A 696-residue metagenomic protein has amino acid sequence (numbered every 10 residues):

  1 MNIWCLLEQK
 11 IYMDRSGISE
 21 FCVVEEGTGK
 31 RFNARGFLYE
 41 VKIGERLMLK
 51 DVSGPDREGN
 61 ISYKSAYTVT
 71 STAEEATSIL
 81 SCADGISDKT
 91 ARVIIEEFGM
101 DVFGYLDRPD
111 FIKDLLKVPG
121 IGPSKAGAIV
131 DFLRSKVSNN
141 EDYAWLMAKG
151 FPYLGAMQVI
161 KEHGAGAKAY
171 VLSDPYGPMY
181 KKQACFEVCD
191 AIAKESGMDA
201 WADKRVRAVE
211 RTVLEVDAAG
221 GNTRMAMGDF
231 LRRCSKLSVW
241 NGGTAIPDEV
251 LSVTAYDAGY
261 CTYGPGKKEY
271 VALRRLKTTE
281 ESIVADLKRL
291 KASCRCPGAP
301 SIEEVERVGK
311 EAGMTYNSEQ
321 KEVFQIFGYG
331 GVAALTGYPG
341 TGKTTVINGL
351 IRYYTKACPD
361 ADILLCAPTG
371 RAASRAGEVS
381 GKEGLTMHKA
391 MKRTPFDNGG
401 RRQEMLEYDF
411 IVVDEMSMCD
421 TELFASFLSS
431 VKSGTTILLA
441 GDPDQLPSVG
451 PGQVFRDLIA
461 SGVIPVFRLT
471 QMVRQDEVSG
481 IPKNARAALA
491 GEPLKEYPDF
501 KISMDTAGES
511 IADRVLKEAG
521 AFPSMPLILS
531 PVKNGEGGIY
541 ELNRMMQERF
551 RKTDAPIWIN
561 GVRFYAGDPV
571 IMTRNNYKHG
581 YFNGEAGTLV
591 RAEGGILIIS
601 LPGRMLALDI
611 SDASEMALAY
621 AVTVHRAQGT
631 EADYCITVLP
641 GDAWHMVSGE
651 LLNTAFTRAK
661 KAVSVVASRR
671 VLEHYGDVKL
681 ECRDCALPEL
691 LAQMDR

Functional and structural regions predicted by a protein language model:
I3-G54, D420, R544-N653, T657 (+1 more regions): Conserved nucleotide-binding/hydrolysis modules and their immediate coupling elements across P-loop/ASCE NTPase motors
C22, K42, G54-K268, I459: Accessory alpha-helical DNA-binding modules that contact the DNA backbone or grooves
M147-K149, D203, R207, L214-G220 (+1 more regions): Pre-P-loop entry segment of helicase/translocase ATPase cores
V323, K343, P443-H579, T588-V590 (+1 more regions): Conserved helicase motor core of P-loop NTPases
Y329, A334, G349, A357-A361 (+10 more regions): Conserved helicase motor core of SF1/SF2 NTP-dependent helicases
G340: Walker A (P-loop) phosphate-binding loop of P-loop NTPases
T344-R352: Motif I (Walker A/P-loop) of helicase-class P-loop NTPases
Y634, G641-R696: Helicase C-terminal subdomain and adjacent C-terminal extension
